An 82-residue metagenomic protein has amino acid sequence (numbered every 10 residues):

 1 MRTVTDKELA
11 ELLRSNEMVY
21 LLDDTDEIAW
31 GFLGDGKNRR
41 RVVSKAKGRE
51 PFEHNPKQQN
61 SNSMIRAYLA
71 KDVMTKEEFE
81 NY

Functional and structural regions predicted by a protein language model:
M1-K7, E77-Y82: Short intrinsically disordered terminal tails
R2-Y20: Negatively charged, low-complexity tracts enriched in Asp/Glu with abundant Ser/Thr
V4, Q59-N60, M74: Short coil/turn linker and secondary-structure boundary residues
L13-E17, T25-D26, E78: Generic low-complexity, intrinsically disordered sequence content enriched in small uncharged/hydrophobic residues
D24-A70: Acidic, low-complexity, intrinsically disordered interaction modules
R66, A70-E77, Y82: Low-complexity intrinsically disordered segments
